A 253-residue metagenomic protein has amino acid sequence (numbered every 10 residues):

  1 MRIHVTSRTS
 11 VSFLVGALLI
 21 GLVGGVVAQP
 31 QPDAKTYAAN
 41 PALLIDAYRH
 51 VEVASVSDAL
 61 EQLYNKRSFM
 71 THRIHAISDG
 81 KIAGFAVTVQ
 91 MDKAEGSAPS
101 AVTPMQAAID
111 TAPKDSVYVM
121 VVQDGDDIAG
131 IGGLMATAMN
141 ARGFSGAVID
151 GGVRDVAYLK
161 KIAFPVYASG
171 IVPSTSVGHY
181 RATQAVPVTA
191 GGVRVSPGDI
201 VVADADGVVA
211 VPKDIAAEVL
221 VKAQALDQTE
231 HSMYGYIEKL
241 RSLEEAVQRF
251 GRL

Functional and structural regions predicted by a protein language model:
M1, V26-A28: Intrinsic low-complexity/disordered segments
R2-V15: Bacterial N-terminal signal peptides that target proteins for export
S12-G24: Bacterial N-terminal signal peptides
Q29-P197, V211-L253: Feature captures the catalytic cores and cofactor-binding loops of soluble hydro-lyases/lyases that act on carboxylate
G207-V209: Channel- or pocket-lining gating/hinge segments that regulate access to a cavity or pore
